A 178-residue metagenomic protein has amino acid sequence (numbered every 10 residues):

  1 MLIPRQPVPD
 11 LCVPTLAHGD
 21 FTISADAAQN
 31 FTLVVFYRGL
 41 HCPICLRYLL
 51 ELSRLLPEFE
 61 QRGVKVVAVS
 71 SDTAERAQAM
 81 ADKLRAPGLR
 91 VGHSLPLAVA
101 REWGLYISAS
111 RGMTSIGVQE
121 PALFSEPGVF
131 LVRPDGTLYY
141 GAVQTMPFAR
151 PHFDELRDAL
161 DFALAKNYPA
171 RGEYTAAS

Functional and structural regions predicted by a protein language model:
M1-S178: Chalcogenol-based redox active-site neighborhoods
